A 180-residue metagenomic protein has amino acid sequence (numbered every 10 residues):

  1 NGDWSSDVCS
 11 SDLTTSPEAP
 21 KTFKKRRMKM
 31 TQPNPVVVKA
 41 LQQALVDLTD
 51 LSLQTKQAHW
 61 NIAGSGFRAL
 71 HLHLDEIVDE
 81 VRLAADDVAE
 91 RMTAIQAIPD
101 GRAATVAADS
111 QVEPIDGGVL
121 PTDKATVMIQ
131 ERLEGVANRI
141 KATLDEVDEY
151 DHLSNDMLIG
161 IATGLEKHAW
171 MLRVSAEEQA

Functional and structural regions predicted by a protein language model:
N1-D12: Single conserved hydrophobic/aromatic residue that forms the stacking wall/gate of nucleotide- or nucleobase-binding
R26, T31, F67, D79 (+4 more regions): Long, contiguous binding/interaction regions
K29-A44, T122-I129: Disorder-to-helix initiation segments
T31-V36, L51-I77, R139-L153: Helix-loop segments that flank and shape redox-cofactor active sites
L45, S52, H59, V78 (+5 more regions): A structural signal for well-ordered alpha-helices, especially hydrophobic packing surfaces of coiled-coils
G66-T105: Conserved alpha-helical segments that form or flank metal/cofactor-binding pockets of metalloenzymes
D86, E90-R91, A104-G160: Acidic/histidine-rich alpha-helical segments that form the ligand environment of transition-metal centers
